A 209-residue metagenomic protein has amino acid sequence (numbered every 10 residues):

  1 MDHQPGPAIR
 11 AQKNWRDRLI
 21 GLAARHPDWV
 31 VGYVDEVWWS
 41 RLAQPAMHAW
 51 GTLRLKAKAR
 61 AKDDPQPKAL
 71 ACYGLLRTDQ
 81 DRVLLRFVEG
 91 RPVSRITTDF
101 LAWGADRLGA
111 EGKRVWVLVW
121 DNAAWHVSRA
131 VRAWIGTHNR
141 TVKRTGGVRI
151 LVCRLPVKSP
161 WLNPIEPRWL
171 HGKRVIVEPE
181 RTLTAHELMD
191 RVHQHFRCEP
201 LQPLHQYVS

Functional and structural regions predicted by a protein language model:
M1-K13: Short Lys/Arg-enriched helix C-cap and helix-to-coil transition segments that create basic nucleic-acid-contact patches
R10-W103: Extended, low-complexity cationic-aromatic segments
D28-W29, R149, L162-S209: C-terminal anion-handling pockets and recognition modules
D35, G74-L75, L101, D121 (+4 more regions): Generic structural signal for small/hydrophobic residues in well-ordered secondary structure, especially within
L55-D64, H138-P167, E180: RNase H-like polynucleotidyl transferase catalytic core
I96-V117: Short, basic/hydrophobic alpha-helical segments
K113-V127, L155-K158, N163: Acidic/histidine-rich, metal-coordinating catalytic segments
